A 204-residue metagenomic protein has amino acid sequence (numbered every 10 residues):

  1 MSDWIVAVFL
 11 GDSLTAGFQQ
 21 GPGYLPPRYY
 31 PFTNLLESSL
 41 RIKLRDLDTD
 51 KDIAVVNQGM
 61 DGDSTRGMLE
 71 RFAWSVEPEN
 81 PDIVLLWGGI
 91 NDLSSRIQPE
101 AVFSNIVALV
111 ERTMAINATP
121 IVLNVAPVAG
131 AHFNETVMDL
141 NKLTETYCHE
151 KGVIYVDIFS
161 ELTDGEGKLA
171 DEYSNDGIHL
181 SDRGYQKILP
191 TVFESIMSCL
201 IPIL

Functional and structural regions predicted by a protein language model:
M1-Q58, A73-N80: Serine-esterase "nucleophile elbow" of acetyl-processing enzymes
D3-I5, N80-I83, A115-T119, K151-V153: Loop/turn elements at helix/coil->beta-strand transitions in domains of secreted/extracellular proteins
V8, K43, T49-E79, N91-P120: Internal alpha/beta domain cores that form substrate/cofactor-binding pockets in large enzymes and binding proteins
S13-A16, D61-T65, I90-S94, A126-G130 (+1 more regions): Solvent-exposed loop/turn segments at secondary-structure junctions within structured extracellular/periplasmic domains
Q20-L25, R96-E100, A131-T136: Short, solvent-exposed loop/turn segments at secondary-structure boundaries
L35-K43, S75, A108, R112 (+5 more regions): Alpha-helical structural signal in soluble globular domains
W87-N91, V107-K142, G165: Active-site segments of SGNH/GDSL-like serine hydrolases that catalyze O-acetyl group transfer/hydrolysis on lipids
A129-L204: Catalytic His-Asp segment of secreted/periplasmic serine-dependent ester chemistry enzymes
